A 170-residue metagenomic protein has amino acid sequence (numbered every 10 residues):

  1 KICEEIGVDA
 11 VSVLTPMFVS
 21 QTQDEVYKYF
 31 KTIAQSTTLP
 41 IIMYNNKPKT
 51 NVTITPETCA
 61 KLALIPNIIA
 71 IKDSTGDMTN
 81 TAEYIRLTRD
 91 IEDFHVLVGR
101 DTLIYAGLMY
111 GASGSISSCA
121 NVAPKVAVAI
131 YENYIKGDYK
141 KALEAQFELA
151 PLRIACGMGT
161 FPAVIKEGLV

Functional and structural regions predicted by a protein language model:
K1-N51: Active-site beta->alpha loop and helix N-cap motifs at the rims of alpha/beta catalytic domains
Q35-S36, T50-G157: Catalytic alpha/beta core domains of metabolic enzymes, predominantly
F161: Interdomain hinge/lid region at the active-site interface of Rossmann-like NAD(P)-dependent oxidoreductases
L169-V170: GST superfamily/GST-like fold recognition
